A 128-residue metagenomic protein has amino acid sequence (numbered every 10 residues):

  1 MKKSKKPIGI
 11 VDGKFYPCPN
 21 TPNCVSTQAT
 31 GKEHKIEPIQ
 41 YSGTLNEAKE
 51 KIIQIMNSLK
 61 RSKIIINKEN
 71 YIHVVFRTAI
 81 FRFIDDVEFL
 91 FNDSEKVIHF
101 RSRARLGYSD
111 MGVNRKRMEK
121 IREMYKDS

Functional and structural regions predicted by a protein language model:
M1-S128: Ser/Thr-rich, low-complexity intrinsically disordered terminal regions
